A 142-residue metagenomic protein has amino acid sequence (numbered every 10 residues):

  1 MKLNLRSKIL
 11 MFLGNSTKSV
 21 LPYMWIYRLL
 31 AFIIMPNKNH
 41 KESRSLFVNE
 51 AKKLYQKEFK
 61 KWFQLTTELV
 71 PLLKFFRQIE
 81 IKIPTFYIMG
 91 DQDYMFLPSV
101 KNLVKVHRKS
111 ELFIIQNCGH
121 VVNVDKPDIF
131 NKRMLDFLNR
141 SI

Functional and structural regions predicted by a protein language model:
M1-V20: Flexible "cap/lid" loop of the alpha/beta hydrolase fold
L3, V20-I79: Conserved alpha/beta-hydrolase catalytic His-Asp/Glu region
K8-I9, N102-V106: Glycine-rich, phosphate-binding/catalytic loops in enzymes
Q78-K82, K105-H107: Short, conserved loop/helix-junction motifs that constitute active-site signature segments in enzyme catalytic cores
I81, Y87-M89: Short beta-strand/loop motif that positions the catalytic acidic residue of the alpha/beta-hydrolase fold
Y94-S99: Conserved alpha/beta-hydrolase "acid-adjacent" motif
R108-I142: Catalytic active-site module of serine/aspartate enzymes centered on a nucleophile-bearing elbow/loop
